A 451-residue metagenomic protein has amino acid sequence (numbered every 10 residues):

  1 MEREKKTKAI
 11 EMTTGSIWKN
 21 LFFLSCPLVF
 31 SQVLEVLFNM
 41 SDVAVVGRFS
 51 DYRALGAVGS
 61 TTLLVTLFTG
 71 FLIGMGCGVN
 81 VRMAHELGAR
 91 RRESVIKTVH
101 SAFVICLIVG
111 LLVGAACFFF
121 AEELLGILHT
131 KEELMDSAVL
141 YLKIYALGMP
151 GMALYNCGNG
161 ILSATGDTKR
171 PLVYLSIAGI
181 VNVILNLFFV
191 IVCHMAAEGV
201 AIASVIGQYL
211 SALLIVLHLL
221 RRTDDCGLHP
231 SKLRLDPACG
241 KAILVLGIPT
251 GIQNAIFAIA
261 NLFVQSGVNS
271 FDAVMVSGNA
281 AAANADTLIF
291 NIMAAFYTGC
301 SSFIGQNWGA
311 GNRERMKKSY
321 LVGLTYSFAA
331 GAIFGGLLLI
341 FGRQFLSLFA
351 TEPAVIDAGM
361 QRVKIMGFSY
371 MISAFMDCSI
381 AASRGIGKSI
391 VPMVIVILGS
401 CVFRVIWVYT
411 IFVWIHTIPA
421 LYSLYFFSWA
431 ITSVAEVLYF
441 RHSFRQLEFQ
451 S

Functional and structural regions predicted by a protein language model:
M1-S25, M83-P150, V192-I248, I304-S369 (+1 more regions): Short alpha-helical transmembrane segments in multi-pass integral membrane proteins
M12-F49, L63-G78, R82, L107-G114 (+5 more regions): N-terminal transmembrane alpha-helices
F23-D42, I144, Y155, A178 (+5 more regions): Transmembrane helical elements of multi-pass membrane transporters/channels
L28, Q32, A44, V81 (+15 more regions): Transmembrane alpha-helix boundary and packing residues in multipass membrane permease domains and related
L37-G56, L125-E132, F188-M195, A255-L288 (+3 more regions): Helix-terminus/linker motif at the lipid-water interface of multi-pass membrane proteins
V43, Y52-L55, R92, A121 (+6 more regions): Membrane-helix interface/capping residues of multi-pass secondary transporters
L55-A115, M152-P171, Q265, G278-G342 (+1 more regions): Small-residue-rich hydrophobic transmembrane alpha-helices
G76, Y145-S163, P171-N182, V200-I215 (+4 more regions): Short runs within selected transmembrane alpha-helices of multi-pass transporters and secretion channels
